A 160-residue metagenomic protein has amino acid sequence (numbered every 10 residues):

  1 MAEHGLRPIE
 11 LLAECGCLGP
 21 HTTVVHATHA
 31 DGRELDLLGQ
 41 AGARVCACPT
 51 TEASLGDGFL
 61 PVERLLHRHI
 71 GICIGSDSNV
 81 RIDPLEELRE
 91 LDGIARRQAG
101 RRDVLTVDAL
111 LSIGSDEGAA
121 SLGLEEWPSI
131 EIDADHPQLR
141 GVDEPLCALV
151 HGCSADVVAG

Functional and structural regions predicted by a protein language model:
M1-R44, G56-I72: Histidine/acidic residue-rich metal-binding segments in metalloenzymes
V24, L38, V45, D77 (+3 more regions): Divalent metal-coordination and catalytic microenvironments
A27-A30, T50-E52, D77-N79: Active-site beta-loop-alpha junctions enriched in small/polar residues
C46, L55-G58, E63-E87, L124-D133: Short acidic/histidine-rich active-site segments
R89-G93: Active-site "cap" helix and flanking loop/linker of ATP-utilizing ligase/carboxylase catalytic domains
R102-S115: Interfacial and helix-entry/exit segments of alpha-helical transmembrane bundles in multi-pass inner-membrane proteins
S112-S129, D156-G160: Mid-to-C-terminal alpha-helical segments outside catalytic/metal-binding sites
P128-G160: C-terminal cap of metal-dependent C-N hydrolases
